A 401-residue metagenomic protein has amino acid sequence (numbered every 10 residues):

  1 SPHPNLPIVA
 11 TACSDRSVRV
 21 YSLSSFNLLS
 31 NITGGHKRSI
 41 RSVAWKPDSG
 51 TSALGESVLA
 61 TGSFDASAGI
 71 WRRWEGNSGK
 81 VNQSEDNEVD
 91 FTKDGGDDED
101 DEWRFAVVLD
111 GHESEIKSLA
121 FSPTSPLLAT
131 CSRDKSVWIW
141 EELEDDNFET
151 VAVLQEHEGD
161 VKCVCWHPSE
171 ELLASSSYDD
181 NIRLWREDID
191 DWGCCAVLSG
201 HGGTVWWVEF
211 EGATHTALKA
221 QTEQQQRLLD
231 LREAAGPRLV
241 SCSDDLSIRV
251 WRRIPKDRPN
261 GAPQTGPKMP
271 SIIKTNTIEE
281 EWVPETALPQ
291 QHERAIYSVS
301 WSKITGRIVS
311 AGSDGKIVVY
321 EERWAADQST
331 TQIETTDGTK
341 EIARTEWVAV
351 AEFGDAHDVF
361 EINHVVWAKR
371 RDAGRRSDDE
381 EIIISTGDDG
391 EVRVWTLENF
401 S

Functional and structural regions predicted by a protein language model:
S1-L6, V43-E56, E113, S118-P126 (+5 more regions): Loop/turn segments within WD40 beta-propeller blades
A12-D15, T61-A66, R73, T124 (+7 more regions): Conserved strand-to-loop turn within each blade of WD40 beta-propeller repeats
C13-T33, G76: Beta-propeller domains
V18-Y21, A68-R73, V137-E141, V164 (+5 more regions): WD40-repeat beta-propellers
N27-S30, G79, R104-A106, E149-A152 (+5 more regions): A structural motif specific to WD40 beta-propellers
T33-I40, K46-P47, D90, D100-E102 (+8 more regions): WD40/WD-repeat beta-propeller blade N-cap
R72-D97, E141-D146, R186-D190, R252-I278 (+2 more regions): Short loop/turn segments immediately following beta-strands, especially the blade-tip and inter-blade linker loops
V366, G374-S401: Blade-level signature of beta-propeller repeat domains, shared across WD40, Kelch, NHL, RCC1 and BNR/Asp-box propellers
